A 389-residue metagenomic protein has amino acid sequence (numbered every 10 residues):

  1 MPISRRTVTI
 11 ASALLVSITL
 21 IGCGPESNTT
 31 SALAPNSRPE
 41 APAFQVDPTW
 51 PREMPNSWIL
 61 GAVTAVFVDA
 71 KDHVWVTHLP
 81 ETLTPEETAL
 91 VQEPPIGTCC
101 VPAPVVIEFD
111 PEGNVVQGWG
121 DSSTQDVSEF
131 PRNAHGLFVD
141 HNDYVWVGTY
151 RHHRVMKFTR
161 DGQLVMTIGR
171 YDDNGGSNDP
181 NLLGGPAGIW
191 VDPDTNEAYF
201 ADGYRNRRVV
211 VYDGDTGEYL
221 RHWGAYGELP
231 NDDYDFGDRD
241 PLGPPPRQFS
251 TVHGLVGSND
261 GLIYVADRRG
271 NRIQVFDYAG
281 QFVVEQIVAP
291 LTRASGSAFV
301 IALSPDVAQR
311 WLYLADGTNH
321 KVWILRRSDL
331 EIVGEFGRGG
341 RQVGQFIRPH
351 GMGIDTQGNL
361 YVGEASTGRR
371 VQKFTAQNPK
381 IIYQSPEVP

Functional and structural regions predicted by a protein language model:
M1-A11: Bacterial N-terminal signal peptides that target proteins for export
L20-G22: C-terminal motif of bacterial Sec signal peptides marking the signal peptidase cleavage site
G24-P389: Eukaryotic scaffold repeat domains enriched in small/polar residues
